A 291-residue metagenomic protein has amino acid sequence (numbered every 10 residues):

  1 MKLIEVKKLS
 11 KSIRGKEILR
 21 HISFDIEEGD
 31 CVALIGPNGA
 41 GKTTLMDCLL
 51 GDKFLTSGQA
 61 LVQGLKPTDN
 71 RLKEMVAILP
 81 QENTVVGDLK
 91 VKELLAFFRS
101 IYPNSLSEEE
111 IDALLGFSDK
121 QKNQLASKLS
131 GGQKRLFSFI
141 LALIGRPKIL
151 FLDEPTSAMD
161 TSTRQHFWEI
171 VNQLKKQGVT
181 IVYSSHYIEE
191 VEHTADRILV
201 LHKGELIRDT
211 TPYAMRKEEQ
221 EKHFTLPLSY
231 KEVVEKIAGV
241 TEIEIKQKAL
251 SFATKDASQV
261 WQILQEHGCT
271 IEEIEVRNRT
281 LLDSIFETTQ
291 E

Functional and structural regions predicted by a protein language model:
I35-P37: The feature captures the beta-strand-to-loop junction immediately N-terminal to the Walker
G51, G58-L72: Conserved ABC transporter NBD signature motif
L125-L129: Conserved ABC ATPase signature
I144-K148: A short, proline-enriched helix->beta-strand linker immediately N-terminal to the Walker B motif in ABC-type P-loop
L150-E154: Catalytic Walker B motif of ABC-type/P-loop ATPase nucleotide-binding domains
W168-S251: ABC transporter nucleotide-binding domain
E221-E291: Short, charged/small-residue-rich alpha-helical element at the C-terminal edge of ABC transporter nucleotide-binding
